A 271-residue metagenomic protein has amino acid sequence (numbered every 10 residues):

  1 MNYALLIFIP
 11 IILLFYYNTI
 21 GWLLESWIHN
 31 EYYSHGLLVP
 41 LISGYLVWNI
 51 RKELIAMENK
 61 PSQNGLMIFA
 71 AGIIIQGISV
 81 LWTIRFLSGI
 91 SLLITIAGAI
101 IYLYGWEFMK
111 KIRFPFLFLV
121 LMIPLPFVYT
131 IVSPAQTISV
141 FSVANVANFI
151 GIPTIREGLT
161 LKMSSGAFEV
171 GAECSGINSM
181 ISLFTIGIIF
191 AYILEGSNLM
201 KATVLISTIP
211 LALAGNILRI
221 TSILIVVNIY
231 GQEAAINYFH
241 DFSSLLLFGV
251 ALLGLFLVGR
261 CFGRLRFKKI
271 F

Functional and structural regions predicted by a protein language model:
M1-F271: Hydrophobic N-terminal alpha-helices or hydrophobic patches in metabolic proteins across all domains of life
